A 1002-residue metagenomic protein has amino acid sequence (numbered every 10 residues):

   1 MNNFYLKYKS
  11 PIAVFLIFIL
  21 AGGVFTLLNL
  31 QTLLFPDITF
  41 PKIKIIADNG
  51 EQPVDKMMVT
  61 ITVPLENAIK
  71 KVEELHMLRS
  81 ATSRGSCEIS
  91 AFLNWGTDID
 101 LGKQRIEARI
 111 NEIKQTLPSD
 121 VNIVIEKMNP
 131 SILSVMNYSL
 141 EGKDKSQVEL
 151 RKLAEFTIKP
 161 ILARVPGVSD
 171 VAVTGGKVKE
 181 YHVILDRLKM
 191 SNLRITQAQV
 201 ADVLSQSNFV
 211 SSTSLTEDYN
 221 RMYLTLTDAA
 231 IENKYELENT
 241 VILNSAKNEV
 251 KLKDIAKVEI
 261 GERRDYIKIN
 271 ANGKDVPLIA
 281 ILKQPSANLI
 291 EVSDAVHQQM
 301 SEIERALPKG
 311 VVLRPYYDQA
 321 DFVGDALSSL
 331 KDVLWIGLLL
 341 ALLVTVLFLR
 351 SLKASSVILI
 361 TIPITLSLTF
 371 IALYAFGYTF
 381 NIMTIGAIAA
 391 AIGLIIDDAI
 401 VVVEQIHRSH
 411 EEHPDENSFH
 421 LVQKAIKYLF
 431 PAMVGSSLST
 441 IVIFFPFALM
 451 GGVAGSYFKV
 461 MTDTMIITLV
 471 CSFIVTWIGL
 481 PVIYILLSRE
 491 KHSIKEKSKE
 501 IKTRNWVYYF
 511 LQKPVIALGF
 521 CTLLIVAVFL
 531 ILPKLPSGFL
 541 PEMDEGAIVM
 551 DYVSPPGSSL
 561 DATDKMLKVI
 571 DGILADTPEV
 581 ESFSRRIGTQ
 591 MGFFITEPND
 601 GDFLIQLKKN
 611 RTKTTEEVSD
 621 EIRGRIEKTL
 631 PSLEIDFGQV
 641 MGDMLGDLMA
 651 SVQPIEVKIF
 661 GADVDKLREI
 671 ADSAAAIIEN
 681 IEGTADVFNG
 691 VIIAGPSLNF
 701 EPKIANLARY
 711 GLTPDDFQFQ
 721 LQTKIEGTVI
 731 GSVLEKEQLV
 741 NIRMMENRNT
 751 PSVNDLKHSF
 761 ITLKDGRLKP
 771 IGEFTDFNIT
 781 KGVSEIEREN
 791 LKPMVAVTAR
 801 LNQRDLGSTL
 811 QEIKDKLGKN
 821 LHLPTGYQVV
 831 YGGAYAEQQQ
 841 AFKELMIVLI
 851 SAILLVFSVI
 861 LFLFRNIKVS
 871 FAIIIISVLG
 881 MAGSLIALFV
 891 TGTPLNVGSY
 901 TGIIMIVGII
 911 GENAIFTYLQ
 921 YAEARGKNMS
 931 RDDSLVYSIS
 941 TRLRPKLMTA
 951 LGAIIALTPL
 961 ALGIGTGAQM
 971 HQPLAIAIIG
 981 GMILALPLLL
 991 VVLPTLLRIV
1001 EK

Functional and structural regions predicted by a protein language model:
M1-L338, S456, L633, E656 (+1 more regions): Membrane-proximal extracytoplasmic
M1-T32, K427-L429, V482, I494-L540 (+3 more regions): Signature of alpha-helical transmembrane segments and their immediate interfacial
N2-K9, P285-N288, G324-N381, F445 (+5 more regions): Interfacial segments of transmembrane alpha-helices in multi-pass membrane proteins
S10, F18-P53, N111-P118, Y374 (+5 more regions): Transmembrane helices with small-residue packing motifs
M57-M128, L188-F209, A230, D561-M649 (+1 more regions): Solvent-exposed, membrane-proximal periplasmic/extracellular interface segments of envelope transport and secretion
Y316, L327, V403, S409-G435 (+3 more regions): Helix-loop junctions and hydrophobic alpha-helical segments within the transmembrane domains of large membrane
Q319, R625-E1001: C-terminal transmembrane helical bundles of large multi-pass transporters and their helix-start/helix-kink determinants
I392-I406, F430-L449, S456-K495, F603 (+4 more regions): Transmembrane alpha-helices and their membrane-interface boundaries in multi-pass membrane transporters and channels
